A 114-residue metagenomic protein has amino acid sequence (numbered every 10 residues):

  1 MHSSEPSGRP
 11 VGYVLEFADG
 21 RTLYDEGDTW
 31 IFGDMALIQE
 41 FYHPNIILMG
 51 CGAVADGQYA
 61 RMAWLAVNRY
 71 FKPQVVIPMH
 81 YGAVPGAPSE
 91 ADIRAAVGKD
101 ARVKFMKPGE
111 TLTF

Functional and structural regions predicted by a protein language model:
M1-E40, K107-F114: Core dinuclear metal-dependent hydrolase active-site scaffold
L15-D25, P44-C51, A96-K99: Metallo-beta-lactamase
F17, I38, M62-F114: Binuclear metal-ion centers of metallo-dependent hydrolases, dominated by the metallo-beta-lactamase
L23-G27, I47-G52, V76-H80, F105-P108: Active-site neighborhood of phospho(di)ester-bond hydrolases with catalytic His/Asp-centered motifs
T29-F32, A53-A55, G82-A83: Short beta->alpha connector loops
G33, G57-Q58, P88: Residues that form or flank phosphate/diphosphate-binding pockets in enzymes that use nucleotide phosphates
N45-R69: Active-site-proximal segments of metal-dependent phosphoesterases and phosphodiesterases across multiple
